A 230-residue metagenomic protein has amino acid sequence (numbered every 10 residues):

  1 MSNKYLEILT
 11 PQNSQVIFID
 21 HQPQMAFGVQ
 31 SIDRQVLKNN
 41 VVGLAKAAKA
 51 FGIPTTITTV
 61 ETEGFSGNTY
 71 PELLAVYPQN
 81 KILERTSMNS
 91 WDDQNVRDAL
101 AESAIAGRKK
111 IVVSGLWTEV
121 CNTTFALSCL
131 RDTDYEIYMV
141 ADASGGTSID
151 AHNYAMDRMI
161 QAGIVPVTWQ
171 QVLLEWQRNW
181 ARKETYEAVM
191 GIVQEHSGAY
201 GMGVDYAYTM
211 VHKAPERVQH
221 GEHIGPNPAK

Functional and structural regions predicted by a protein language model:
M1-S87, E102-A106, E136, M156-D157 (+2 more regions): Active-site acidic carboxylates
V60-E61, S87, D142-G145, Q171-V172: Short, ordered loop/turn segments at secondary-structure junctions
S66-G67, D93, C121-T123: Short, well-ordered alpha-helical microsegments
M88-D92, Q171-R178: A short acidic, often aromatic-flanked loop/helix-cap motif at beta-alpha or helix-coil junctions that lines enzyme
D98-A99: Short glycine-cluster motifs
K109-W169: A contiguous pocket-lining binding segment that forms or flanks enzyme active sites
